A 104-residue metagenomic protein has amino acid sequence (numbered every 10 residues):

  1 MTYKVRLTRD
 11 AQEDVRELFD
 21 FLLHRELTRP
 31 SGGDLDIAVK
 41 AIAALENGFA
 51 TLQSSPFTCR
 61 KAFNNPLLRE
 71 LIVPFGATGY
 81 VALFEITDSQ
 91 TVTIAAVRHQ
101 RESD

Functional and structural regions predicted by a protein language model:
M1-R69: Basic, Lys/Arg-enriched alpha-helical interface segments
S31, V73-D104: Enriched for short, Lys/Arg-rich terminal
